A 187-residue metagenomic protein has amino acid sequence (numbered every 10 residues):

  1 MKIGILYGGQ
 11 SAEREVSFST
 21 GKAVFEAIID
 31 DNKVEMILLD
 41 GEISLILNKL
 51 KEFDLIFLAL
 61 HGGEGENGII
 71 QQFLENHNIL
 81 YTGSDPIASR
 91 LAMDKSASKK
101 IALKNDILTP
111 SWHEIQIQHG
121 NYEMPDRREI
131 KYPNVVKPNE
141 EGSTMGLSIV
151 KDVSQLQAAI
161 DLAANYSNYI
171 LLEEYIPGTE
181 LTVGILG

Functional and structural regions predicted by a protein language model:
M1-M93, A97, Q116-P125: ATP-binding N-terminal substructure of ATP-dependent carboxylate-amine bond-forming enzymes
S17, W112, P133-A159, E180-T182: Glycine-rich phosphate-binding loop of ATP-grasp-fold ATP-dependent ligases
L80-Y81, T109, N134: Hydrophobic beta-strand scaffold residues
D94-I115: Short, glycine-/small-residue-rich phosphate/pyrophosphate-handling segment
E123-V136: Acidic/histidine-enriched active-site and ligand-binding environments that engage anionic O-linkages
K151-G187: Phosphate-binding site of ATP-dependent enzymes
